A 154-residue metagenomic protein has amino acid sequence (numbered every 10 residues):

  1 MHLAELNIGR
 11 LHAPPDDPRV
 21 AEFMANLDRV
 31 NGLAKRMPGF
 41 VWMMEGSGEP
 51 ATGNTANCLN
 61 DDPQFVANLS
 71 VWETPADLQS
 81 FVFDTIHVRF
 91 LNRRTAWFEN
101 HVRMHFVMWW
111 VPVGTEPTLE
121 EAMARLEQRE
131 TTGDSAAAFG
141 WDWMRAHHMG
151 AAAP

Functional and structural regions predicted by a protein language model:
M1-F65, D77, M104-P154: Short S/T/G/P-rich N-terminal loop/turn motif that feeds into the first structured element of a domain
D62-P63, P75-R103: An amphipathic, aromatic/His-enriched active-site/gating alpha helix that lines ligand/cofactor pockets
W72: Exposed, tryptophan/tyrosine-rich binding patches on extracellular proteins that engage cell-surface glycans
